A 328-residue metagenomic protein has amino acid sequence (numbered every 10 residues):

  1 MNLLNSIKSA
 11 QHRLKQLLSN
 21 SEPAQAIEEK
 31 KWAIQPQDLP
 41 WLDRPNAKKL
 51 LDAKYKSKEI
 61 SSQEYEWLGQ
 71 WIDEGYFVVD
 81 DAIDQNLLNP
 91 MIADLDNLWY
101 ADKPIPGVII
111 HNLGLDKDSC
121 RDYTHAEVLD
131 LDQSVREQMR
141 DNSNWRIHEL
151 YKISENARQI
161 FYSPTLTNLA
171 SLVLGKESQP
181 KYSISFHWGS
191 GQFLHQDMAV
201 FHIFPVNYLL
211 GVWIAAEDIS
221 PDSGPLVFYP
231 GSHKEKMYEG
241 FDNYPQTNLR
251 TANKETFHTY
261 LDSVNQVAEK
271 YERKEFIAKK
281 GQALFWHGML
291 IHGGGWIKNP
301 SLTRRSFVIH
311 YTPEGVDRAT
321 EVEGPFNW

Functional and structural regions predicted by a protein language model:
N2-K56, A101, M237-T247, K280-F285 (+1 more regions): Non-heme Fe(II)/2-oxoglutarate
Q11-D73, D80-L194, V322: Non-heme Fe(II)-dependent double-stranded beta-helix
T165, G175, D197-L209, Y271 (+2 more regions): A short beta-loop-beta micro-motif enriched in histidine and acidic residues
K176-E177, F201-V206, A216-P225, G231-H233: Active-site region of the double-stranded beta-helix
K181-Y182, Q192-D197, P205, D222-F228 (+2 more regions): A short secondary-structure junction signal
H187-V200, G288-G293: Conserved short histidine dyad/triad with adjacent acidic residue
I203-P221, I277-K280, F285, H310-E314: Short, conserved beta-strand element in jelly-roll/cupin
P221-I291, V316: Double-stranded beta-helix
